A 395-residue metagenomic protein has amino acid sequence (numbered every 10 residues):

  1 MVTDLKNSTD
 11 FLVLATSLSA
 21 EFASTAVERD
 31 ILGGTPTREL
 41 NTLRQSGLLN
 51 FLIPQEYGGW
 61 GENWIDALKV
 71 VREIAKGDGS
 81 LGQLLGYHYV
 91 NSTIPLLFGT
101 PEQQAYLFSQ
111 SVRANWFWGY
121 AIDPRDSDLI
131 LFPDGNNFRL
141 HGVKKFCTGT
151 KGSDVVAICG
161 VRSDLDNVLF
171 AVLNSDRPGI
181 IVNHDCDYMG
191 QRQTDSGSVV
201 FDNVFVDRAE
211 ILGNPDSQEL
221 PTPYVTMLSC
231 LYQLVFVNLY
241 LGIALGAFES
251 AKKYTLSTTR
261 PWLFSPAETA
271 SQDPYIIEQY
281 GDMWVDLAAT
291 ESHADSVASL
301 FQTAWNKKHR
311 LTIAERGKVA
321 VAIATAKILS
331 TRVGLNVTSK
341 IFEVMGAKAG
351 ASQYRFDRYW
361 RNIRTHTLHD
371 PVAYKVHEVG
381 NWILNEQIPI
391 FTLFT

Functional and structural regions predicted by a protein language model:
M1-V13, L393-T395: Basic/polar N-terminal segments that are highly enriched at the extreme N-terminus, encompassing both cleavable
L14-S17, I243, S250, D282 (+5 more regions): Charged, amphipathic alpha-helical oligomerization/scaffolding segments
V27-D30, A288-I328, F342-M345: C-terminal helix-coil-helix/basic helical segment that borders enzyme active sites and/or dimer interfaces and provides
T35-Q45, L49-G152: Glycine-rich flavin
F146-G149, Q233-V235, H369: Glycine-rich phosphate/pyrophosphate-binding beta-alpha loops
F146-V182: A short core secondary-structure module
M189-A288: Glycine-rich beta->alpha junctions and the first turn(s) of the following alpha-helix
M345-T395: Glycine-rich phosphate/cofactor-binding loops in nucleotide/flavin-utilizing enzymes
